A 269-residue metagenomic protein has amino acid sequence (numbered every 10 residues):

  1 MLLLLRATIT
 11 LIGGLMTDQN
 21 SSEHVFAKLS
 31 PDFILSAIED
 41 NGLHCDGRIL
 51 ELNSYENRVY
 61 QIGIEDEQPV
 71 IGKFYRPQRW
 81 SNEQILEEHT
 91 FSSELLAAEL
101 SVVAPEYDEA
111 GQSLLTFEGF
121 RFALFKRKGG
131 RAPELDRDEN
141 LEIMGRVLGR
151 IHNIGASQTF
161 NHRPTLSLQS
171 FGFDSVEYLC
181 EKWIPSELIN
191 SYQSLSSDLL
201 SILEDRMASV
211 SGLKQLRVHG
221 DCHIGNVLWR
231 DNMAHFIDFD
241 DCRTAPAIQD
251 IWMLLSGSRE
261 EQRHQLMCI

Functional and structural regions predicted by a protein language model:
L2-E109, D231-M233: Conserved NTP-binding catalytic cores of kinases and kinase-like/nucleotidyltransferase enzymes across multiple kinase
E39-D46, L199-V210: Short Pro/Gly-enriched beta-strand edge/turn motifs at strand-loop
E56-G72, P105, E204-I251: Active-site acidic catalytic loop and adjacent metal/ATP-binding pocket of ATP-dependent phosphoryl transfer enzymes
I64-F160: ATP-binding pocket architecture of kinase catalytic cores
R79, A132, V227, T244-P246 (+1 more regions): Conserved protein kinase catalytic core
V102, Q112, W229, L254-L255: Structured catalytic core of nucleotide-sugar glycosyltransferases
E134-S191, Q215: A cross-family kinase active-site recognition segment
I248-I269: Active-site activation/catalytic loop segments of kinase-like enzymes and analogous catalytic loops in related
